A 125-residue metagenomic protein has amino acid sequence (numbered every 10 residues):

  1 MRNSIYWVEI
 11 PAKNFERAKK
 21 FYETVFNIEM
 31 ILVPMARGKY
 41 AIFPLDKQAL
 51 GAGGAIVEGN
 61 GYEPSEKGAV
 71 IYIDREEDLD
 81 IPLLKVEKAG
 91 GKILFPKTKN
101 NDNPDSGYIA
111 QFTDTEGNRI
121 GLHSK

Functional and structural regions predicted by a protein language model:
R2, E9-G51: Core segments of cupin and vicinal oxygen chelate
N3, I10, I31-P34, L84-K125: Vicinal oxygen chelate
I5-K13, N60-E87, Y108-T113: Vicinal oxygen chelate
K20-V25, L83-A89: Short amphipathic alpha-helices in soluble, non-transmembrane regions that often serve as interface/regulatory elements
P44, V57, Y72: Residues in well-ordered beta-strands of folded domains
L45-D46, G59-Y62, N100: Short, flexible, glycine/charge-rich loop motifs used to bind or transfer phosphoryl groups or to couple energy/partner
K47-L50, P64-S65, N103: Extracellular/periplasmic catalytic domains that process cell-envelope and extracellular macromolecules
G51-G53, V57: A short, structured beta-strand/loop element
